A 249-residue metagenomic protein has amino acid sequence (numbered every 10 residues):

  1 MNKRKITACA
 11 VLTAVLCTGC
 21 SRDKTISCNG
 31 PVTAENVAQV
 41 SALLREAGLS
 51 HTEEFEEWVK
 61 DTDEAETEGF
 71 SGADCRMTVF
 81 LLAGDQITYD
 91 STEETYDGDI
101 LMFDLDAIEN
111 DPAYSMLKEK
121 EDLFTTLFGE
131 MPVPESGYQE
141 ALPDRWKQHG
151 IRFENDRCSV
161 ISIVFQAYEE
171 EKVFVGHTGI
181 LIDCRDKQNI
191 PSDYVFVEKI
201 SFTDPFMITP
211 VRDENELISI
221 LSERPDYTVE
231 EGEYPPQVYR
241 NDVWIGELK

Functional and structural regions predicted by a protein language model:
M1-A8: Bacterial N-terminal signal peptides that target proteins for export
L16-G19: C-terminal motif of bacterial Sec signal peptides marking the signal peptidase cleavage site
S21-K249: Cysteine-nucleophile amide-bond enzymes
